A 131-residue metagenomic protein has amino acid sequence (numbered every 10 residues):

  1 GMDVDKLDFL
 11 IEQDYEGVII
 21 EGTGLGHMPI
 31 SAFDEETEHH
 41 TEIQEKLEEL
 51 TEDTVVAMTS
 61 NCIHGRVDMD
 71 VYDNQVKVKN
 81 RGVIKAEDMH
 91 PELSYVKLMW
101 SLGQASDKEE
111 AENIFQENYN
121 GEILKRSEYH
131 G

Functional and structural regions predicted by a protein language model:
G1-I20: C-terminal and late-domain segments of enzyme folds
I11, I20-G131: Active-site catalytic microenvironments in core metabolic enzymes, especially phosphate/sugar-handling
